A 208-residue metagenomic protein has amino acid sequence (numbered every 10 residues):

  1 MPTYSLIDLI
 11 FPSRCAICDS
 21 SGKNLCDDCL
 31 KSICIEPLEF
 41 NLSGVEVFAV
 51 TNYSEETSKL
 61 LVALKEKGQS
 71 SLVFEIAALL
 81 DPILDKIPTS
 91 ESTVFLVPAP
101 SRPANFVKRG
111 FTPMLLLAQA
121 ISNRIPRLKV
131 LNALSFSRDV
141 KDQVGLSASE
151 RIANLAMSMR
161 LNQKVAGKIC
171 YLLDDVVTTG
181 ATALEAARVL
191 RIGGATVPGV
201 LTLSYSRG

Functional and structural regions predicted by a protein language model:
M1-G208: Glycine-rich phosphate/pyrophosphate-handling loop used in enzymes and phosphotransfer proteins
